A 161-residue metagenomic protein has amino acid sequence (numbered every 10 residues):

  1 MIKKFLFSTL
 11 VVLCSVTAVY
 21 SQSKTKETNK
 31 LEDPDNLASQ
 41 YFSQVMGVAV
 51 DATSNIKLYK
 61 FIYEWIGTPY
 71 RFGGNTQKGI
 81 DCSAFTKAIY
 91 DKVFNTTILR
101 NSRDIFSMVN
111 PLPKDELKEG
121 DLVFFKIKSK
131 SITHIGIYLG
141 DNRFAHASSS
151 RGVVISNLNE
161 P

Functional and structural regions predicted by a protein language model:
M1-T25: Bacterial Sec-dependent N-terminal signal peptides
Q22-S39, S43-V50, T96, P111-L112 (+2 more regions): Aromatic- and glycine-rich peptidoglycan recognition patches
V45-V48, T68-E119: Catalytic cysteine-centered active-site loop
D51-G74: Short, contiguous, helix-prone interaction/anchoring segments in small proteins
W65-G67, K118, S131, L139: Extracytoplasmic
G120-D121, N142: Structural motif
